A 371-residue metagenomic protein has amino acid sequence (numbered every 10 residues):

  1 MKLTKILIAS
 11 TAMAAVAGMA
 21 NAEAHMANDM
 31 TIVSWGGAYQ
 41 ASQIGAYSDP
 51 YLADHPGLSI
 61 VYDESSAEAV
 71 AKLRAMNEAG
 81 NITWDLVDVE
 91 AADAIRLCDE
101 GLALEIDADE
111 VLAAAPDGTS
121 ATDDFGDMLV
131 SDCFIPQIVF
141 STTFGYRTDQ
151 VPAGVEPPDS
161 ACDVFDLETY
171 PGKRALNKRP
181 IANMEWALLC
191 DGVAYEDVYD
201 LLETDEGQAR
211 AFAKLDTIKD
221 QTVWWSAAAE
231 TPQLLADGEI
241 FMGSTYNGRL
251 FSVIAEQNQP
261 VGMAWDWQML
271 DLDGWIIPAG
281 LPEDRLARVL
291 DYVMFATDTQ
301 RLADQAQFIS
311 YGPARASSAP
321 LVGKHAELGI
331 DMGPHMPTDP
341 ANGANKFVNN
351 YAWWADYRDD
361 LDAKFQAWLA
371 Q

Functional and structural regions predicted by a protein language model:
M1-A22: Gram-negative bacterial Sec-dependent N-terminal signal peptides
A24-R96: Early extracytoplasmic/lumenal segment of secretory-pathway proteins
G37-I44, T83-W84, V89-E230: Extracytoplasmic ligand-binding site segments that recognize negatively charged/polar headgroups
D93-R96, M242-P260: A ligand-binding cleft/hinge motif common to bilobed small-molecule-binding domains
G145-Q150, L188-L189, L272-R285, D304-Q307: A bilobed periplasmic-binding-protein/Venus flytrap-type ligand-binding module shared by bacterial periplasmic
Q208-T217, E256-A279, L328: Periplasmic-binding protein-like
P278-N345: Mature extracytoplasmic/periplasmic domains
T338-Q371: Conserved C-terminal helix/tail region of periplasmic/extracytoplasmic solute-binding proteins
